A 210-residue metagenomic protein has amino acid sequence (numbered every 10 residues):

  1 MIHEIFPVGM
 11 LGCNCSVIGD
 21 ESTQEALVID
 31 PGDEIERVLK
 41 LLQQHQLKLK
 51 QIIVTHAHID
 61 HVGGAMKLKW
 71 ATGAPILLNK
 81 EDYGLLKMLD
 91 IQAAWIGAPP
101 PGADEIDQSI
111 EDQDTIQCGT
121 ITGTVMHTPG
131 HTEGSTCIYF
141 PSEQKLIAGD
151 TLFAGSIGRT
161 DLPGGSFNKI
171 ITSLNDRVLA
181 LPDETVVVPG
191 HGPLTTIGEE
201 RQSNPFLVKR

Functional and structural regions predicted by a protein language model:
M1-H45, C137-G149: Conserved beta-strand hairpin/beta-sheet module of binuclear metal-dependent hydrolase folds, prominently
I2-E4, K48, P75, Q108 (+2 more regions): Conserved beta-strand segments of alpha/beta enzyme cores
F6, I18, D112-C118: Short acidic-hydrophobic surface loop/beta-edge motif
S16, Q108, Q113-D114, T136 (+1 more regions): Residue-level detector of beta-strand structural context in well-folded domains
S22-T23, D33, I59, D82 (+4 more regions): Short, glycine/acidic-enriched loop or turn micro-motifs at the edges of active sites
V28-I29, K50-A57, I76-N79, H127-G130 (+2 more regions): Active-site neighborhood of phospho(di)ester-bond hydrolases with catalytic His/Asp-centered motifs
D33-Q117, Q202-F206: Active-site HxH/HxHxD metal-binding segment of metal-dependent hydrolases
I91-W95, C118-R210: Metallo-beta-lactamase
